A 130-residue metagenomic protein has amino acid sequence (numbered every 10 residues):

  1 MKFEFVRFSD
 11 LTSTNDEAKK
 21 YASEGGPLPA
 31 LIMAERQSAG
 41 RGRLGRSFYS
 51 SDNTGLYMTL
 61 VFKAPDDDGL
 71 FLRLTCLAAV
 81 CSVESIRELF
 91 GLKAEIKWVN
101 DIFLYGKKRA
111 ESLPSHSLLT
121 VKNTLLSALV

Functional and structural regions predicted by a protein language model:
M1-L89, A110, T124: N-terminal lobe of the biotin/lipoate ligase/transferase fold
V61-P65, S115, V130: Solvent-exposed residues in well-ordered beta-strands and their adjoining turns, especially edge/terminal strands
A79-K122, L129: Acidic (Asp/Glu) carboxylate-rich active-site/surface patches
